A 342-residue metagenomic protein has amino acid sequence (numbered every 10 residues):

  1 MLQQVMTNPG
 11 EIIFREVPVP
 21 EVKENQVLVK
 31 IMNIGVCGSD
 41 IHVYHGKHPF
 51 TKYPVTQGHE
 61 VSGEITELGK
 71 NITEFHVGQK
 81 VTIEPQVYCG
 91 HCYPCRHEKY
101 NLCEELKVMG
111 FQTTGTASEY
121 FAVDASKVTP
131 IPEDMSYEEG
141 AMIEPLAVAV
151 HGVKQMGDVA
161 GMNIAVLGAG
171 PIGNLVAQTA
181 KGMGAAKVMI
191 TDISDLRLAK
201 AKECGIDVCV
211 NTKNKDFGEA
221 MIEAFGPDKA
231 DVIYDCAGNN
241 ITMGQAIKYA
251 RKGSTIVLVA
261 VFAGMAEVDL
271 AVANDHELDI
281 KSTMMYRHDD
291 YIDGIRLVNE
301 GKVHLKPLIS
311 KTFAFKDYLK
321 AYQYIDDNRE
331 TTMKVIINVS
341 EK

Functional and structural regions predicted by a protein language model:
Q3, G244-K248, H288-K342: C-terminal hydrophobic helical "lid"/dimerization subdomain of Rossmann-like NAD(P)H-dependent oxidoreductases
Q3-E21, G38-E67, T82-I83, Y100-T114: N-terminal glycine-rich cofactor-binding segment
P20-I34, K47-Y93, K127, P132-D134: Glycine-rich beta-strand-centered segment in the early N-terminal region that forms part of a ligand/cofactor-binding
K47, I193-S194, F262, Y286: Residues in the short beta-alpha loop(s) of Rossmann-like NAD(P)-binding domains
C89-L167: NAD(P)H dinucleotide-binding glycine-rich loop of Rossmann-like/cofactor-binding domains, especially the beta1-alpha1
M135-N214: Mid-domain Rossmann-like dinucleotide-binding core that forms the NAD(H)/NADP(H) cofactor-binding site
M156-A160, A199, C204-D279, L319: Glycine-rich cofactor phosphate-binding loops and adjacent beta1-alpha1 units of small-molecule cofactor enzyme domains
